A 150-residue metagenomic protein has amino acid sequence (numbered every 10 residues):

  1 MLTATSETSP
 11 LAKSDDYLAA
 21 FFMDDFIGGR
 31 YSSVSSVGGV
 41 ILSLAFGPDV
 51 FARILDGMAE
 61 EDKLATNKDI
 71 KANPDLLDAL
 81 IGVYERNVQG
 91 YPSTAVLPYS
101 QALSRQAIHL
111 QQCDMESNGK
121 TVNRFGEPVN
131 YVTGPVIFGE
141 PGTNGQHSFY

Functional and structural regions predicted by a protein language model:
M1-Y150: Active-site phosphate/pyrophosphate-binding segments
